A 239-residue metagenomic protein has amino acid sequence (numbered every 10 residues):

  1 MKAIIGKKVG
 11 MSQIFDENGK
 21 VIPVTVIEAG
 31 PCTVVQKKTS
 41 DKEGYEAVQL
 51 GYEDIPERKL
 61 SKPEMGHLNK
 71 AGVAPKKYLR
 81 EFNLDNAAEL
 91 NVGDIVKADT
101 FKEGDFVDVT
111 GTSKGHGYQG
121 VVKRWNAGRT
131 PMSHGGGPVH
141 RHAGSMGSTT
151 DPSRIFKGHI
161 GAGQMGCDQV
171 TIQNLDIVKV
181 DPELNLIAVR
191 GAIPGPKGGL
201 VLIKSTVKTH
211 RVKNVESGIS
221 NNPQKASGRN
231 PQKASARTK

Functional and structural regions predicted by a protein language model:
M1-K239: Extended basic (Lys/Arg/His-rich) segments that typically form rRNA-contacting surfaces in ribosomal proteins
